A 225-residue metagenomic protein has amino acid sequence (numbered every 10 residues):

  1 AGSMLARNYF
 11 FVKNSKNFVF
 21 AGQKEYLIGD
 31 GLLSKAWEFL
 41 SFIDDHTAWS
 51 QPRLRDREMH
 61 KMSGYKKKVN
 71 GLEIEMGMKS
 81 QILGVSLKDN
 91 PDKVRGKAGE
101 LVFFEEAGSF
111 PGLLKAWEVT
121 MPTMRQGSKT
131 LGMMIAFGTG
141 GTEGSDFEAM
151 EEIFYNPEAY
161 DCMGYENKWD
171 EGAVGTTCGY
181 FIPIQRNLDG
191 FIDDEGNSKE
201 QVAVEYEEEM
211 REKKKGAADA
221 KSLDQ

Functional and structural regions predicted by a protein language model:
A1-Q225: Phosphate/NTP-binding elements of NTP-utilizing enzymes
